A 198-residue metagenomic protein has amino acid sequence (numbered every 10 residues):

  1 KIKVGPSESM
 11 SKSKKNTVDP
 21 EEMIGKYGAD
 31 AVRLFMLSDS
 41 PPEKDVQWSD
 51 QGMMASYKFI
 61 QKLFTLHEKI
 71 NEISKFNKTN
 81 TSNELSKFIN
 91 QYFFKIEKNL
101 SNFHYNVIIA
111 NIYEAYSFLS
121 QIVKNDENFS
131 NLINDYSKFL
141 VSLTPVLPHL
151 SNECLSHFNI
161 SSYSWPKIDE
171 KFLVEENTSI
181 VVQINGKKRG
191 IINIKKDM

Functional and structural regions predicted by a protein language model:
K1-I2: Long, low-complexity, polar/charged, intrinsically disordered or flexibly structured peripheral segments
K12-K14: Short Gly/Pro-enriched turn/cap motifs at secondary-structure boundaries
P20-N193: Helix-rich, typically C-terminal accessory recognition domains appended to large enzymatic cores
I194-M198: Glycine-rich, small/acidic residue-mixed loop/short-helix segments
